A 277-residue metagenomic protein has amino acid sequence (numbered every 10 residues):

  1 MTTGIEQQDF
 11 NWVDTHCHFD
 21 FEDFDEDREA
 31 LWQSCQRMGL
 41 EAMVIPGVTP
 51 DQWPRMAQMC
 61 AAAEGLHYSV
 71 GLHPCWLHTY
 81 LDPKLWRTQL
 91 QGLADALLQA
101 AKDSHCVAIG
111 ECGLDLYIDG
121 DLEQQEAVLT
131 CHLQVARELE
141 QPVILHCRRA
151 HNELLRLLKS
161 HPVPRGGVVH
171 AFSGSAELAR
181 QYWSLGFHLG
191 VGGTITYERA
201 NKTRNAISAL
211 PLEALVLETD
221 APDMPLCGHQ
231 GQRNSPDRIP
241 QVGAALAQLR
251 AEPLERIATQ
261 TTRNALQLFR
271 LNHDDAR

Functional and structural regions predicted by a protein language model:
M1-R277: Mid-domain alpha/beta scaffold segments of enzyme catalytic cores
